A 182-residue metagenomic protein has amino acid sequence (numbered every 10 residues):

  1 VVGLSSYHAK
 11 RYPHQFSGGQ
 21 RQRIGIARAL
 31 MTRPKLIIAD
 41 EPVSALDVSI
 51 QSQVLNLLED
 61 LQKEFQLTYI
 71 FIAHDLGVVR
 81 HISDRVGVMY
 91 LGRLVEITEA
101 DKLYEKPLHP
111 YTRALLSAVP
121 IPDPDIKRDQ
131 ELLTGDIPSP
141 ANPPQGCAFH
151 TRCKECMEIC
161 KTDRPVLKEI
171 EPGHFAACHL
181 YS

Functional and structural regions predicted by a protein language model:
V1-Y7, R113-S117: Conserved ABC ATPase "signature" region
K10-Y12, R128: Interfacial catalytic loop of ABC nucleotide-binding domains
Y12-F16, Q20: Conserved ABC ATPase signature
Q20-R23, S52, P138: Conserved ABC ATPase nucleotide-binding domain "signature" region
M31-K35: A short, proline-enriched helix->beta-strand linker immediately N-terminal to the Walker B motif in ABC-type P-loop
I38, P42, L46, I50-R128: P-loop NTP-binding/switch modules centered on Walker-like glycine-rich loops
E99-S182: Short catalytic/signature loops enriched in Gly
